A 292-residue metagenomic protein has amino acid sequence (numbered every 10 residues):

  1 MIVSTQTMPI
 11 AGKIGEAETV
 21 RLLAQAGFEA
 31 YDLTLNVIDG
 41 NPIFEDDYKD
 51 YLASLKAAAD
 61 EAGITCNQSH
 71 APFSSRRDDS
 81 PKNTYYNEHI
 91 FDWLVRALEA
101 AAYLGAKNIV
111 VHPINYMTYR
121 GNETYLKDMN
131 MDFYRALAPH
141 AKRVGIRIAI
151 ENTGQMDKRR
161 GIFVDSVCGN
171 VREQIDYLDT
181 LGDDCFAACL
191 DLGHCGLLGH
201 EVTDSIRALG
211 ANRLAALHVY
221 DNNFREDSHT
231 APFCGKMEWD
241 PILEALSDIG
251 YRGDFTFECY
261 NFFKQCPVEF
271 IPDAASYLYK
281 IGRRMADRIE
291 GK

Functional and structural regions predicted by a protein language model:
M1-S4, G12-G27, D60, F91 (+3 more regions): Histidine-acidic metal/acid-base catalytic patches
Q6-I10, T34-I38, A71-S74, I114-Y116 (+4 more regions): Active-site beta-loop-alpha junctions enriched in small/polar residues
T19, L55, A97, L137 (+1 more regions): Aromatic/hydrophobic pocket-lining residues that form π-stacking "cages" and hydrophobic walls in ligand
Y31-L33, N67-S69, I109, I148 (+2 more regions): Hydrophobic residues within beta-strands of alpha/beta enzymes
T34-K56: Glycine-rich, proline-tolerant flexible connector loops at the mouths of alpha/beta enzymes
D39-P42, S75-P81, M117-G121, M156-G161 (+2 more regions): A short acidic, helix-capping loop that chelates divalent metal ions and anchors anionic groups
A59-N67: Glycine-rich, aromatic-flanked loop segments that form ligand/cofactor-binding clefts across common enzyme folds
D60-E61, D78-A187, L197, Y277 (+1 more regions): Active-site acidic/histidine proton-transfer and metal-coordination neighborhood in alpha/beta enzyme cores
